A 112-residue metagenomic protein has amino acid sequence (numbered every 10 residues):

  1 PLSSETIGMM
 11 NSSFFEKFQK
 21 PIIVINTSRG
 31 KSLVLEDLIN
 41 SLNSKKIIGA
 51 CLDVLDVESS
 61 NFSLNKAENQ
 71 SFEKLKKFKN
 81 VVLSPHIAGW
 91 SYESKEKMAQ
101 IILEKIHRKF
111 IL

Functional and structural regions predicted by a protein language model:
P1-L2, D56: Flexible, active-site-proximal loop/turn residues at the rims of small-molecule/cofactor binding pockets and catalytic
L2-S3, W90: Active-site beta-alpha loop architecture of Rossmann-like, nucleotide-cofactor-dependent enzymes
S4-V24: Rossmann-fold NAD(P) dinucleotide-binding segment
P21-I23, T27-L112: Rossmann-like dinucleotide-binding domain for NAD(H)/NADP(H)
